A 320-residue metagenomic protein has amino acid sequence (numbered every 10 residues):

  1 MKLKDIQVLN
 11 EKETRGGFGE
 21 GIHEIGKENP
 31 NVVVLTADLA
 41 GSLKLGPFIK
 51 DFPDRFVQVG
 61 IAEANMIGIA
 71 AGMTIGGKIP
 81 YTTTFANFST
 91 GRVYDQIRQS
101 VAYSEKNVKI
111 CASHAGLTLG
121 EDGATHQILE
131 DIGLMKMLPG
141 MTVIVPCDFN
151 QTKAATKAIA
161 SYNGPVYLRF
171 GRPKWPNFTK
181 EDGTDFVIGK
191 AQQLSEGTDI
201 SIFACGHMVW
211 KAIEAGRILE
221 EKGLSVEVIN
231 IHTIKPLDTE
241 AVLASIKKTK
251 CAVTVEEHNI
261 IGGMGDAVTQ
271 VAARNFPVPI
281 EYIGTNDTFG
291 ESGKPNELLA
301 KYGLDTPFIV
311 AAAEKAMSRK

Functional and structural regions predicted by a protein language model:
M1-R169, K174, D185: Thiamine diphosphate
K4, R15-G17, E28-N31, G41-K50 (+2 more regions): Thiamine diphosphate
